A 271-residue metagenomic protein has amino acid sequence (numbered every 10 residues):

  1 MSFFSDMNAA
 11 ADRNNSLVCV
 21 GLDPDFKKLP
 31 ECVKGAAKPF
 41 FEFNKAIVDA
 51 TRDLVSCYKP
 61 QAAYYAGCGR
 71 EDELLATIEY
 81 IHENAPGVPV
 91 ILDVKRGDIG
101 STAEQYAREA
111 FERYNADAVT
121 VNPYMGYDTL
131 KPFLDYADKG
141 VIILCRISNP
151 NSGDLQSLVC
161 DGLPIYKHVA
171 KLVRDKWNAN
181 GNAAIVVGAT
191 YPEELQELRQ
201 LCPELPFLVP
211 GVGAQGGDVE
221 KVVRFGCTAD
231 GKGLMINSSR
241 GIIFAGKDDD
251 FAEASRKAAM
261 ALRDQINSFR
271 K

Functional and structural regions predicted by a protein language model:
M1-N14, V48, Y127-Y136, V219-T228: Short amphipathic alpha-helices and their capping/turn segments at secondary-structure boundaries
M1-P60, Y65-G87, D250, R256-K271: Conserved N-terminal beta1-alpha1 strand-loop-helix module at the mouth
N14-V18, D53-S56, P86-V88, D117 (+4 more regions): Short, well-ordered coil/turn segments that N-cap beta-strands
V20, Y58, D93, V119 (+2 more regions): Conserved, mostly hydrophobic/aromatic
G21-K27, A63-Y65, K95-I99, Y124 (+4 more regions): Active-site beta-loop-alpha junctions enriched in small/polar residues
A62-E112, Y191-E194: N-terminal active-site wall of soluble small-molecule enzyme domains
D98-V186, E204: Conserved anion-binding
A189-N237, G241: A C-terminal functional module that forms or caps the active site or interfaces directly with catalytic machinery
